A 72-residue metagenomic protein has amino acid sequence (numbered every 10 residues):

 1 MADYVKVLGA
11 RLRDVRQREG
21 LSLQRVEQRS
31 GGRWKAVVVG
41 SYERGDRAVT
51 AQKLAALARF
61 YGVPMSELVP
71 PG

Functional and structural regions predicted by a protein language model:
M1-E19: A short, Lys/Arg-rich alpha-helix, primarily the initiator
A2, R18, R59, V69-G72: Short, charged recognition helix plus adjacent turn of helix-turn-helix-like nucleic-acid-binding domains
L12, L23, A36, A51-L54: Helix-turn-helix DNA-binding elements, focusing on the entry/boundary residues of the two helices that contact DNA
R16, E27-Q28, A58: The alpha-helix within a helix-turn-helix
G20-S41: Short alpha-helical DNA-recognition segment
V37-S41, Q52, P70: Base-recognition residues in the alpha-helical recognition helix of bacterial helix-turn-helix
Q52-E67: DNA major-groove recognition helix of helix-turn-helix/homeodomain DNA-binding modules
